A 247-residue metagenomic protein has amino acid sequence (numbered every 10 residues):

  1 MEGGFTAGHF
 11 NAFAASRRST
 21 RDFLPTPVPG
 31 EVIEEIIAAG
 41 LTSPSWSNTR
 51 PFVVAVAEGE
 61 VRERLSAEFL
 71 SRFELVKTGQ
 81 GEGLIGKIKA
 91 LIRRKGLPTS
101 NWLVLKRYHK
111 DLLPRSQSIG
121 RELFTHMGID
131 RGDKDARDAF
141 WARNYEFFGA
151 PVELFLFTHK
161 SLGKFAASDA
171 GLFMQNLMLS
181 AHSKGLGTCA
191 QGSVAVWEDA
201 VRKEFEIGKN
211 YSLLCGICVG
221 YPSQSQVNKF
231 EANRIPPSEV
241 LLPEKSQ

Functional and structural regions predicted by a protein language model:
M1-Q247: Acidic, surface-exposed loops and disordered segments
